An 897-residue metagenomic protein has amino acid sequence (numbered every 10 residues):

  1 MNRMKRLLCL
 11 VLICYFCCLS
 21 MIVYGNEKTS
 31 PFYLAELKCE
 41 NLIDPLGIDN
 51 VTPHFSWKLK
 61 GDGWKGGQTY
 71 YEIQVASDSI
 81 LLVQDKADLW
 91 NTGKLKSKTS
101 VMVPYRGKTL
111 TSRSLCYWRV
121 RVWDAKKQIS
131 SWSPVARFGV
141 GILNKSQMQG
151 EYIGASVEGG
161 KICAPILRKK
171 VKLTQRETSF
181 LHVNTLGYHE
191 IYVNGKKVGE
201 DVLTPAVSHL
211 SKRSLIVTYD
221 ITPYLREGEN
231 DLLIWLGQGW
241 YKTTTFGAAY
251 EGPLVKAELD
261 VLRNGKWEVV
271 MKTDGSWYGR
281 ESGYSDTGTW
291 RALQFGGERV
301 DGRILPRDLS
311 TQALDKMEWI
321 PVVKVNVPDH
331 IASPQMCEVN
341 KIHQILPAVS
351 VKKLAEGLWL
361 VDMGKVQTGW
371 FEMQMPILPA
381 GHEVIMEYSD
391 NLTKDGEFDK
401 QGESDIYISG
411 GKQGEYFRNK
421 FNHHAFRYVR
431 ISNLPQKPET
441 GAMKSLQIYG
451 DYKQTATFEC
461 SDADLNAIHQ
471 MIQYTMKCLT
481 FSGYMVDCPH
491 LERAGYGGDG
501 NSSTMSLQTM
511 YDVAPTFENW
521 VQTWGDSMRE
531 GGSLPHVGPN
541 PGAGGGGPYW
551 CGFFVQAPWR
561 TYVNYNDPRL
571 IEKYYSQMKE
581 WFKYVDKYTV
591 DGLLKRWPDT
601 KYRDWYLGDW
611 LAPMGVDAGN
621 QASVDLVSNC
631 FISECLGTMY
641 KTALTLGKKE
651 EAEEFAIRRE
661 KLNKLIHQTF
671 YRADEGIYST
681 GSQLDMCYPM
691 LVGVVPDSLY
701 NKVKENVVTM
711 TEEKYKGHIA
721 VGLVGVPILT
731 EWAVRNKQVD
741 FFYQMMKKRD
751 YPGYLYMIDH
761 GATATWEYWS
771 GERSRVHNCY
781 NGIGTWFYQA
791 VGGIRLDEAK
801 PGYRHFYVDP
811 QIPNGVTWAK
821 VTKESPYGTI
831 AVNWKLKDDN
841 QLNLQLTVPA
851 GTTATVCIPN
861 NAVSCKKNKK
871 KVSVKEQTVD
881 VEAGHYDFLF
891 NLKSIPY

Functional and structural regions predicted by a protein language model:
M1-V11: Bacterial N-terminal signal peptides that target proteins for export
L10-S20: Bacterial N-terminal signal peptides
V23-G25: Boundary at the C-terminal end of the N-terminal hydrophobic targeting segment
T29-L115, R119-P489, G498, P515-T516 (+5 more regions): Extracellular/oxidizing-compartment recognition motifs
S179-V183, W370-Y388, S432, G498-W524 (+4 more regions): Alpha-helical support elements that line or immediately flank enzyme active sites and cofactor-binding pockets
Y188, L254-K256, K272-S282, P438-M471 (+7 more regions): Active-site acid/base region of carbohydrate-active enzymes
E251-L254, E258, M271-K272, S276-L309 (+7 more regions): Non-catalytic C-terminal accessory modules of carbohydrate-active enzymes
G296, V300-D301, L491-E492, M510 (+6 more regions): C-terminal capping/lid segments that line or modulate ligand- or cofactor-binding pockets
